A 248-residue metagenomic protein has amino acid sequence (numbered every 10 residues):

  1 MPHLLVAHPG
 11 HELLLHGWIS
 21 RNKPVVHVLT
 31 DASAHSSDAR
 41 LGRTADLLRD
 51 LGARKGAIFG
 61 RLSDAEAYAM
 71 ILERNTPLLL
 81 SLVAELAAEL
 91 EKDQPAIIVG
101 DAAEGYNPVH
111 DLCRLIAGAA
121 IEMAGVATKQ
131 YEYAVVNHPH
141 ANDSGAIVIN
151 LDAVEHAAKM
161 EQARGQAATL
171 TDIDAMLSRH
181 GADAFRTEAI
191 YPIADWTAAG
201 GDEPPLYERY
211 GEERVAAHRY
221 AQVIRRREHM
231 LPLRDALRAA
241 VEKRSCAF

Functional and structural regions predicted by a protein language model:
M1-L4, P77-F248: Metal-dependent de-N-acetylase/amidase catalytic core
M1-Q94, G118, E122-A127: Active-site rim/loop-helix segments in enzyme catalytic domains that contact anionic ligands
